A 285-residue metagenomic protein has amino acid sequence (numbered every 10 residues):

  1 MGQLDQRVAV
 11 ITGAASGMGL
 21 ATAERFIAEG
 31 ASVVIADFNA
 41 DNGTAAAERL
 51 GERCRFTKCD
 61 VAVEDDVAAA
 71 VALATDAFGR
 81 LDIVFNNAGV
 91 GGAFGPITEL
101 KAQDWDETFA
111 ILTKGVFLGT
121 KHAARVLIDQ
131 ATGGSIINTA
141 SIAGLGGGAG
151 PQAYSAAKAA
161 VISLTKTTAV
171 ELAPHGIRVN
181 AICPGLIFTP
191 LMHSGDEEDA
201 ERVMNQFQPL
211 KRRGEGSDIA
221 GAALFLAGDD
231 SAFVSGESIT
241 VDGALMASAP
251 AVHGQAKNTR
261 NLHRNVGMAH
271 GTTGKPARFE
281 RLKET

Functional and structural regions predicted by a protein language model:
Q3-V34: Canonical Rossmann dinucleotide-binding motif of NAD(H)/NADP(H)-dependent dehydrogenases/reductases, specifically
G91-F94, G146, S235-T285: Short C-terminal tail/terminal secondary-structure segment of NAD(P)H-dependent dehydrogenase/reductase domains
G95-I97, D104-F109, M204: Substrate-binding pocket helix/loop in short-chain dehydrogenase/reductase
T120, A157, T165: Active-site helix of classical SDR
R125, V170-P174, A232: Alpha-helical segment proximal to the catalytic Tyr-Lys
S141: Residue(s) in the substrate-gating loop at a strand-loop-helix junction that position the organic substrate next
A181, D199-D230, V234, V241-G243 (+1 more regions): C-terminal helical subdomain
